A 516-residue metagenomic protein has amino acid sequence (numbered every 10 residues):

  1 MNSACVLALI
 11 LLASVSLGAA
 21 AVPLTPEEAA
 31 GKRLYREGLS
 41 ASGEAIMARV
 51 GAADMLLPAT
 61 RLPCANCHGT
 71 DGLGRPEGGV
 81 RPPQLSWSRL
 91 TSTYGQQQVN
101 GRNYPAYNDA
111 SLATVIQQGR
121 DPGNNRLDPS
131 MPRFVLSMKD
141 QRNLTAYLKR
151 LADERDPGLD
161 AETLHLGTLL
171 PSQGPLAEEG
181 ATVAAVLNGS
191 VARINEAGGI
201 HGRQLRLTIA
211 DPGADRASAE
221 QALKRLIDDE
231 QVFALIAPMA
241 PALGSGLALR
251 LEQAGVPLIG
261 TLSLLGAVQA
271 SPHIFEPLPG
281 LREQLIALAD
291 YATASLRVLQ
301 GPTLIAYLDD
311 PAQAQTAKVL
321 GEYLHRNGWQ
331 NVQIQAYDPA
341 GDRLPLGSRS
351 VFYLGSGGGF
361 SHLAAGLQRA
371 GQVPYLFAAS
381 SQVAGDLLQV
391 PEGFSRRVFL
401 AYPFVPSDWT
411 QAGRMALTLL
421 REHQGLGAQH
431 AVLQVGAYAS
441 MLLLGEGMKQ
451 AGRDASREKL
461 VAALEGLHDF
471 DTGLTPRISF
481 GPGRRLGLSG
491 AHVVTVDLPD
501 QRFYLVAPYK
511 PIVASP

Functional and structural regions predicted by a protein language model:
A19-P58, G101: Electrostatic cytochrome c docking/interface patches
L24-A30, D109-P122, P129-P157: C-terminal capping alpha-helices of c-type cytochrome domains
M47-D109, S130-L136: Gly/Gly-Pro-rich "capping" loops immediately C-terminal to redox-active cysteine motifs in periplasmic/lumenal
D160-T163, E178-A185, G199-Q269, D338 (+1 more regions): Beta-alpha junction/loop-to-helix N-cap segments that form part of ligand/metal-binding clefts
V232-Q330, Y375-F399: Extracytoplasmic ligand/sensor domains, especially the bilobed periplasmic-binding protein
Q313, A317-V319, H362, P406-G466: Extracellular/periplasmic ligand-binding modules, especially the Venus flytrap/periplasmic-binding
A365-Y438, V506-V513: Extracellular/periplasmic periplasmic-binding protein-like sensory domains
H468-P516: Solvent-exposed, acidic/polar segments of extracytosolic/periplasmic ligand-binding ectodomains
